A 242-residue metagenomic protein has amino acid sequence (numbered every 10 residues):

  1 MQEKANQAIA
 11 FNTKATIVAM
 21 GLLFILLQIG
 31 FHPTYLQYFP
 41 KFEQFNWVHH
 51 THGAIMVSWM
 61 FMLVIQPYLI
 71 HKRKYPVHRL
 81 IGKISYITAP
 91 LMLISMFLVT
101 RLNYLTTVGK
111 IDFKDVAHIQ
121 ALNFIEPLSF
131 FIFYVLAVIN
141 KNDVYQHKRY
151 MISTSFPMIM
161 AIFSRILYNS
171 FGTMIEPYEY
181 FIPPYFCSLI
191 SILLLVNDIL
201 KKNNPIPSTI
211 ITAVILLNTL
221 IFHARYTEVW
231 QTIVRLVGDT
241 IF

Functional and structural regions predicted by a protein language model:
M1-F242: Alpha-helical membrane insertion/targeting regions
